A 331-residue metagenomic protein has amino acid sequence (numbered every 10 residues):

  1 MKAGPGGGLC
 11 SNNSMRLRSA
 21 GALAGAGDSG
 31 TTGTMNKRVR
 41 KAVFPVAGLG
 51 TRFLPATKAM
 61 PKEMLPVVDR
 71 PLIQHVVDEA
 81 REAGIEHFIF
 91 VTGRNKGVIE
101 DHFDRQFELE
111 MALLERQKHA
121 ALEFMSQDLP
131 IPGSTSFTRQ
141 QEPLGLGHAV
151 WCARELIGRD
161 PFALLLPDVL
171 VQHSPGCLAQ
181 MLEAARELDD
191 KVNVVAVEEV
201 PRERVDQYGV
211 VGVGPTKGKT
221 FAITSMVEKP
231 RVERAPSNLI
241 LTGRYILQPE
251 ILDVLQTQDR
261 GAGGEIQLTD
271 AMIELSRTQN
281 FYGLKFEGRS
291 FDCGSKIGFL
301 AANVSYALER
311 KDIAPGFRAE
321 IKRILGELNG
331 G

Functional and structural regions predicted by a protein language model:
G7-G8, G21-L23: Intrinsic, low-complexity polybasic segments
S11-S14, S19, S29: Serine residues within intrinsically disordered or low-complexity segments
N12-N13, T32-F44, T51-R52, P66 (+2 more regions): Conserved N-terminal catalytic core of the sugar/cofactor nucleotidyltransferase
A22-T34: Short, Lys/Arg-enriched N-terminal segments with co-localized hydrophobic residues within the first ~10-30 amino acids
T34-V39, V213, K219-A222, P236-G331: Conserved alpha/beta core of the MobA/IspD/sugar-nucleotide pyrophosphorylase nucleotidyltransferase superfamily
E123-G133, P215-T220, L275-S276: Short, conserved catalytic or adaptor-binding loops enriched in Gly and charged residues
L170-V254, Q258, A262: Conserved core of the sugar-phosphate nucleotidyltransferase
